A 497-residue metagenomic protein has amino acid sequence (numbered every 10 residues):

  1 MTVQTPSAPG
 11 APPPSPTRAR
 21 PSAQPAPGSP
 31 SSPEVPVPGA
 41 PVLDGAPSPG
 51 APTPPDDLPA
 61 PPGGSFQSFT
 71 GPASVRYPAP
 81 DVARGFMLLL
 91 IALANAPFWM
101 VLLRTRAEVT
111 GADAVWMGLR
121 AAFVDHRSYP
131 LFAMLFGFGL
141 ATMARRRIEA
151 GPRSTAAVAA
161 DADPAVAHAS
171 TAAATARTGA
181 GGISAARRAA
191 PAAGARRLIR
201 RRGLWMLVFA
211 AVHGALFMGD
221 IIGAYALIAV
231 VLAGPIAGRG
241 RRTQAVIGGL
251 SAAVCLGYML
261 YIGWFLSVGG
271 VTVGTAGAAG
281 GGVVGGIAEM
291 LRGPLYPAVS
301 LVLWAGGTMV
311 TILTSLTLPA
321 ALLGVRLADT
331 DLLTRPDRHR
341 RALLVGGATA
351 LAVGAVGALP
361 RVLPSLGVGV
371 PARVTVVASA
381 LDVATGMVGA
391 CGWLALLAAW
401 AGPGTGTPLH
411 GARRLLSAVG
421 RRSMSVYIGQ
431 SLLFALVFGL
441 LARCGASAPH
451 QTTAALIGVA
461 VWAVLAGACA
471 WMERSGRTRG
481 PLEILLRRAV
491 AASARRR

Functional and structural regions predicted by a protein language model:
M1-Y77, R153-A189, A491-R497: Actinobacteria-biased recognition of intrinsically disordered, low-complexity terminal regions
T2-P6, P59-R145: N-terminal signal-anchor module of multipass membrane proteins
P78-R106, L131-G139, L207-L216, A352-R361 (+1 more regions): Kinked, hydrophobic transmembrane alpha-helices enriched for aromatic residues and small/kink-inducing positions
T105-A159, G181-Y225: Membrane helical hairpin/interfacial module
P130-R145, G223-G234, I312-R335, T385-G406: Specific transmembrane alpha-helix
A165-A167, V231-A253, R326-T349: Solvent-exposed interhelical
G249-T330: Long hydrophobic alpha-helical segments that form multi-pass transmembrane helix bundles in integral membrane proteins
T317, G369-G476: Alpha-helical transmembrane segments of multi-pass integral membrane proteins
